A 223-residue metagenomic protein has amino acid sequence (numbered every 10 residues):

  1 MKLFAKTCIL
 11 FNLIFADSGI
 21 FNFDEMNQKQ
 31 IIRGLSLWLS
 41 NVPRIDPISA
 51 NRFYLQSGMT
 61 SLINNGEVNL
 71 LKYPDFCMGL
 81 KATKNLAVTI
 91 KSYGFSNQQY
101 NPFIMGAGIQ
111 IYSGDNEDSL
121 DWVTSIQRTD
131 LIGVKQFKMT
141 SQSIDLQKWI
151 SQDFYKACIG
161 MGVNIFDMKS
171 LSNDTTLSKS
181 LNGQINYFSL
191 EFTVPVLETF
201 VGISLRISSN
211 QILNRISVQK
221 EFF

Functional and structural regions predicted by a protein language model:
M1-L10: Sec-dependent signal peptide recognition, specifically the positively charged N-region followed immediately by
A5, I14-S18: Boundary at the C-terminal end of the N-terminal hydrophobic targeting segment
D17-Y54, G58-S61, N65-N69, I132-F200 (+2 more regions): Outer-membrane beta-barrel transmembrane domain signature
S61-S119: Glycine- and aromatic-enriched membrane insertion/assembly motifs of diderm outer-membrane and organelle channel
Y73-C77, I104-G108, S143-D145, Y187-E191 (+1 more regions): Membrane-embedded beta-strand positions in outer-membrane beta-barrel channels/transporters
P74-D75, L80, S92-G94, Q99-Y100 (+6 more regions): Outer-membrane beta-barrel domain signature
T83-V88, V123-R128, S170-L171, V194-F200: Flexible, solvent-exposed coil segments and beta strand-coil junctions, predominantly the extracellular/periplasmic
P102-Q142: Hydrophobic, well-structured mid-protein blocks that either form specific transmembrane helices
